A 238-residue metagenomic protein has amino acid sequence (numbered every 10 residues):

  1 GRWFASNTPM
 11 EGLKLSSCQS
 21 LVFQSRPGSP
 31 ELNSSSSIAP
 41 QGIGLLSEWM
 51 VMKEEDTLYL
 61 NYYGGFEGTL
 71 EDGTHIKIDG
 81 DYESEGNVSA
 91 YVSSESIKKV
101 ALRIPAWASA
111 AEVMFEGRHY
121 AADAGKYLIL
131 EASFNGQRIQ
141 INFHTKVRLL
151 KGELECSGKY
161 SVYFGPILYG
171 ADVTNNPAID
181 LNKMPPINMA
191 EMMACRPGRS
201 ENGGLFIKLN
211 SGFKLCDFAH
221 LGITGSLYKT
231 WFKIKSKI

Functional and structural regions predicted by a protein language model:
G1-V88, D123, R138, N142-I238: C-terminal beta-rich recognition modules with glycine/proline-rich loops and embedded aromatic residues
G68-L70, A90-S94, V113-F115, L130: Alpha-helix C-terminal capping segments
D72-T74, S96-K98, S109, R118 (+1 more regions): Short acidic/polar mixed-charge low-complexity motifs
Y91, S96-P105: Surface-exposed beta-strand/loop patches in extracellular or lumenal glycoproteins
K98-A101, L130-K146: C-terminal beta-strand-rich structural cap/linker in extracellular carbohydrate-active enzymes
A108-A132, V147-E155: Solvent-exposed beta-strand/loop surfaces of large extracellular or lumenal domains
